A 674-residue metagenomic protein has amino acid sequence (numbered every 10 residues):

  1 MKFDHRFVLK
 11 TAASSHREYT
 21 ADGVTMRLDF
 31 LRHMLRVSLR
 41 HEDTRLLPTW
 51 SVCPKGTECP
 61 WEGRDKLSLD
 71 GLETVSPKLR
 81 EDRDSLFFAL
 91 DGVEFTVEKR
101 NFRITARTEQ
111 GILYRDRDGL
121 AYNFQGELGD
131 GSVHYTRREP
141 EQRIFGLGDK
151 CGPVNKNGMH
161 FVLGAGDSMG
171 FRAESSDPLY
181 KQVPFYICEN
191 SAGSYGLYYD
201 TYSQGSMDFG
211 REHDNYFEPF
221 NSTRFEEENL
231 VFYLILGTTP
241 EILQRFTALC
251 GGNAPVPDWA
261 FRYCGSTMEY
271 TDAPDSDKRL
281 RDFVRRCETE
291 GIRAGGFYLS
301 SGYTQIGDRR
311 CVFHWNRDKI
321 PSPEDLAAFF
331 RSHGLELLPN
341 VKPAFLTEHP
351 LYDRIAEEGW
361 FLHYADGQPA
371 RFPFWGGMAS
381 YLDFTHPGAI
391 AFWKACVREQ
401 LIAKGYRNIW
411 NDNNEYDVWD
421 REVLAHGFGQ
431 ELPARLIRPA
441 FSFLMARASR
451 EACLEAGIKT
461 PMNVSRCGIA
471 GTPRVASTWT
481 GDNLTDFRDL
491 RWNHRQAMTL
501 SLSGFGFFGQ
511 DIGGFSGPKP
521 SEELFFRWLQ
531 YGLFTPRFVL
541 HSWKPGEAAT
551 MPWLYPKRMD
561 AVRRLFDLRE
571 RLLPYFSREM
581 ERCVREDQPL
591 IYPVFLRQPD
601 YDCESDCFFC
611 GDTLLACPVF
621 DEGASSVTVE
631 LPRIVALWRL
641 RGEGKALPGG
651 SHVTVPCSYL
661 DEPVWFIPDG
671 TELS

Functional and structural regions predicted by a protein language model:
A13, G23, R286, E290-G291 (+6 more regions): Carbohydrate-binding surfaces of carbohydrate-active enzymes
G23-R32, R40, V52-E58, R64-D258 (+5 more regions): Catalytic and substrate-binding clefts that recognize carbohydrates or anionic sugar/phosphate headgroups
V24-M26, F171-E174, Q182-P184, C250-G251 (+10 more regions): Generic recognition of flexible, low-complexity loop/linker segments
E62-D70, N123, R293-V562, Q598 (+1 more regions): Aromatic- and carboxylate-enriched substrate-binding clefts and catalytic-loop regions of carbohydrate-active enzymes
S85, E94, R103, P184-F185 (+19 more regions): Beta-sheet entry/capping signal
F102, N190-A192, Y202-Q204, M268-Y270 (+16 more regions): Short, glycine-/Ser/Thr-/acidic-enriched flexible segments
G265-K278, S380-F392: Active-site mouth loops of central-metabolism enzymes
